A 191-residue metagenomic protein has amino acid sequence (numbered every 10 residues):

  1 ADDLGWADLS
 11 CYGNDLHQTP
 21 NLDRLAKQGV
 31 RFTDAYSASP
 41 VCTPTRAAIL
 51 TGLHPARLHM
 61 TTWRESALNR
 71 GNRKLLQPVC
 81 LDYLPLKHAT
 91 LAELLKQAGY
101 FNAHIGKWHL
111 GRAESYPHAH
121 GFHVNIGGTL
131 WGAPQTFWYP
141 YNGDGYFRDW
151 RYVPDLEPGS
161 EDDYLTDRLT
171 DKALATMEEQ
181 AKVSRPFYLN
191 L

Functional and structural regions predicted by a protein language model:
A1-G5, R24-L25, D34, I49-T51 (+2 more regions): Beta-strand elements within well-structured catalytic alpha/beta cores of enzymes that handle phosphate/sulfate esters
A1-V30, Q97: Active-site-proximal N-terminal segment of extracellular/periplasmic enzymes that hydrolyze or transfer
D8, A26-G29, D34, S39 (+4 more regions): Sec/Tat-exported extracytoplasmic proteins
C11-D15, R31-L53, T61-A67, H104-S115 (+2 more regions): Short, solvent-exposed turn/loop segments enriched in Gly/Ser/Thr/Pro and often Arg
T19-P20, I49, A98, K107 (+1 more regions): Polar, surface-exposed loop/tail segments that function as active-site lids or cofactor/substrate-recognition elements
L22, T45, L91-A92: Short, hydrophobic alpha-helical packing/hinge segments within bilobed ligand-binding/sensory domains
M60-Y100, L110-L191: Formylglycine-dependent
